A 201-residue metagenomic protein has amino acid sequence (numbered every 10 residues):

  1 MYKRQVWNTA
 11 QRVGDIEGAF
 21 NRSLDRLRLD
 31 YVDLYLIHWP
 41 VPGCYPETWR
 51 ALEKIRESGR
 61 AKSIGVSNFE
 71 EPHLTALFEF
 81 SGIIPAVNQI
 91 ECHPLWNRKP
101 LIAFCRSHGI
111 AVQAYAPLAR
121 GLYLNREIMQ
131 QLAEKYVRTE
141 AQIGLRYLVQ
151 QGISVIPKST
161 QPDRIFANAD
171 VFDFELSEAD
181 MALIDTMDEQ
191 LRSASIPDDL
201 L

Functional and structural regions predicted by a protein language model:
M1-Y2: Short, small-residue-biased leader/transition segments that mark boundaries at the very start of proteins
Q11-L27, E47, P72-T75, W96-N97: Short, acidic/polar
I16-I37, K54-S58: CE4/NodB-like, metal-dependent polysaccharide N-deacetylase domain that modifies extracellular/periplasmic N-acetylated
W39-L201: Beta/alpha (TIM)-barrel catalytic core signal, keyed to glycine-rich beta->alpha loops juxtaposed to Asp/Glu that bind
